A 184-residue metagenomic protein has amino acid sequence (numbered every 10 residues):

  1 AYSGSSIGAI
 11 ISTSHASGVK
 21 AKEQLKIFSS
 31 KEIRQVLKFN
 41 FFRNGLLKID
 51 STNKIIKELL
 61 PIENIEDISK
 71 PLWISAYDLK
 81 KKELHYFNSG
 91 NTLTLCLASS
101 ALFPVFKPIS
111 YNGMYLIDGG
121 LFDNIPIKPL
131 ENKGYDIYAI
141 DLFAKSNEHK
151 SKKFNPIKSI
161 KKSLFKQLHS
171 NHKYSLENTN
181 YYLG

Functional and structural regions predicted by a protein language model:
A1-S3, T13-G184: Patatin-like phospholipase
G4, G8: Gly/Ala-rich beta-loop-alpha elbow adjacent to hydrolase catalytic centers
